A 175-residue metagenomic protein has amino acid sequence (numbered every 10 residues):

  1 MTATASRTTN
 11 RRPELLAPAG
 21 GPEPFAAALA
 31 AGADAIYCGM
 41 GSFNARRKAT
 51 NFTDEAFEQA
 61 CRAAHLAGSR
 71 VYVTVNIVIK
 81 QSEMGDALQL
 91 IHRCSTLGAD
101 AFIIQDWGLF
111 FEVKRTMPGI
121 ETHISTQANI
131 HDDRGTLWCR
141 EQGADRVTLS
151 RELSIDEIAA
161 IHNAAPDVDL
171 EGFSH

Functional and structural regions predicted by a protein language model:
M1-H175: Non-catalytic helical/linker scaffolds that mediate oligomerization, partner binding, and domain coupling around large
